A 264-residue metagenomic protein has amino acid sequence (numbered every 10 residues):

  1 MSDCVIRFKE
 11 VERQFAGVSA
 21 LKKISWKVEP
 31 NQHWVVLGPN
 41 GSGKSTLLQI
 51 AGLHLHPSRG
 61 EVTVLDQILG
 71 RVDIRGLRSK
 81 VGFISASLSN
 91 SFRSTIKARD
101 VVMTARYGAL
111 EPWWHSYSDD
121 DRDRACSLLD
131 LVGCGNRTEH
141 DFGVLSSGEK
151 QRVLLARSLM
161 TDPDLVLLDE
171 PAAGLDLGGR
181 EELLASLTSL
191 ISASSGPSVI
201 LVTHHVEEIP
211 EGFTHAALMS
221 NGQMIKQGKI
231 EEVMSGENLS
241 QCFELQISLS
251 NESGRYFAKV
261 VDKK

Functional and structural regions predicted by a protein language model:
G52: Helix-to-loop junction immediately C-terminal to a conserved catalytic motif
G60-G70: Conserved ABC transporter NBD signature motif
M103, S118-R137, D162: Conserved ABC ATPase "signature" region
S116, D141-L145: Conserved ABC ATPase signature
V166-E170: Catalytic Walker B motif of ABC-type/P-loop ATPase nucleotide-binding domains
